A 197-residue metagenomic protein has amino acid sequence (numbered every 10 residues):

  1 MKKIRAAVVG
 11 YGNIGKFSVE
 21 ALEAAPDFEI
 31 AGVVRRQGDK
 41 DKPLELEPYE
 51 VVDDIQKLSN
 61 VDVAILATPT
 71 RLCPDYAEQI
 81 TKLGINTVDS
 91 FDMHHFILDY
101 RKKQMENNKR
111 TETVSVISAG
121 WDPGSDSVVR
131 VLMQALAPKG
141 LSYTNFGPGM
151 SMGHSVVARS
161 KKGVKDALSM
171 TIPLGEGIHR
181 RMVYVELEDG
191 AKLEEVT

Functional and structural regions predicted by a protein language model:
M1-E29: NAD(P)+-binding Rossmann beta1-loop-alpha1 motif at the extreme N-terminus of oxidoreductases
V9, N13, F17, A135-T197: Active-site-lining helix/loop region of Rossmann-like oxidoreductase modules
F17, A24-E45: NAD(P)-binding Rossmann-fold cofactor-contacting core
Q37-D54, V156-V157: N-terminal beta-loop-helix "entrance" segment that forms/cooperates in small-molecule cofactor or anionic ligand
V51, T87, V114-S115: Hydrophobic beta-strand scaffold residues
D53-K82, H94-L98: Beta-loop-alpha module in the N-terminal Rossmann-like domain of NAD(P)-dependent dehydrogenases, especially those
F91-S115: Rossmann-fold NAD(P)-binding glycine/threonine-rich loop
T111-M152: Adenosine-phosphate binding glycine-rich loop
